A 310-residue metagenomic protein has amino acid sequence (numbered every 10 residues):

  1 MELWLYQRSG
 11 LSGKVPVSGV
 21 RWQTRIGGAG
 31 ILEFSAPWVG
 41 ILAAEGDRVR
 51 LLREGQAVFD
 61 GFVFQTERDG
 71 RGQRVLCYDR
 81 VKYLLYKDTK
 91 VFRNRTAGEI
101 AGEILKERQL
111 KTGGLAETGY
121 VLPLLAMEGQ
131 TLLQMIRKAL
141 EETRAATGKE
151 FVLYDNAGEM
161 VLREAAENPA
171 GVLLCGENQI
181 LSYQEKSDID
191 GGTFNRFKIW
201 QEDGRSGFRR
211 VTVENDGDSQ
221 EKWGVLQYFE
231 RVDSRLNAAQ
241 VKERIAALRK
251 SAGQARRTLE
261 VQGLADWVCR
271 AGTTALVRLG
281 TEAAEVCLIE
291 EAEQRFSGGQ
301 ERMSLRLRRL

Functional and structural regions predicted by a protein language model:
M1-Y6, P37-E67, T96-E107, L264-A292: Short, acidic/charged, Gly/Pro-enriched secondary-structure junctions
M1-Y86, L174-K186: Assembly/oligomerization scaffold segments
Y6, Q23, S35-P37, L52 (+8 more regions): A structural detector for beta-sheet-dominated domains
V17, A29-I31, V58, G70-G72 (+7 more regions): Extracytoplasmic
T24-W38, R71-V81, I199, A255-G263 (+2 more regions): Oligomerization/assembly interface segments of phage tail-like spikes and tubes
F34, C77, T89-G113, M127-Y154 (+2 more regions): Amphipathic, non-transmembrane alpha-helical segments in extracytoplasmic/periplasmic proteins
G40-I41, D155-S297: Acidic, small/polar-enriched beta strand-loop surface segments
G72-Q73, D79-R80, A116-D190: Short beta-strand-centered interaction patches in the first periplasmic/extracellular domains of large envelope
